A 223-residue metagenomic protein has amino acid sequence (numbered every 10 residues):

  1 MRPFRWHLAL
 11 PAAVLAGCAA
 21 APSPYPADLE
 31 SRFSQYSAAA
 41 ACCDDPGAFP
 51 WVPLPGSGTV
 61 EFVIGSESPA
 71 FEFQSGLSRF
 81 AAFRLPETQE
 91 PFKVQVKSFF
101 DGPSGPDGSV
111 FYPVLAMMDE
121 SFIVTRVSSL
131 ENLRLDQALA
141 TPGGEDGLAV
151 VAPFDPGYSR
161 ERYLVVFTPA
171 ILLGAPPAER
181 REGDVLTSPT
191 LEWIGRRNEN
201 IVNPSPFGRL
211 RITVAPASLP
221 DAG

Functional and structural regions predicted by a protein language model:
M1-L8: Bacterial N-terminal signal peptides that target proteins for export
L15-G17: C-terminal motif of bacterial Sec signal peptides marking the signal peptidase cleavage site
A19-P22: Bacterial signal peptide processing site
F62-E87, P91: Non-catalytic, beta-strand-enriched accessory regions in extracellular/secretory proteins and membrane protein
T88-V94, P153-A178: Noncatalytic modules at the cell exterior or secretory-pathway interfaces, chiefly beta-strand-rich lectin/adhesion
Q89-P106: Short amphipathic, basic-aromatic surface patches that mediate peripheral association with negatively charged
G105-P113: Short coil-to-beta strand junction motifs in C2/discoidin
L172-E192, R196-L219: Edge beta-strands of jelly-roll/beta-sandwich modules across compartments, strongly enriched in secreted/luminal
